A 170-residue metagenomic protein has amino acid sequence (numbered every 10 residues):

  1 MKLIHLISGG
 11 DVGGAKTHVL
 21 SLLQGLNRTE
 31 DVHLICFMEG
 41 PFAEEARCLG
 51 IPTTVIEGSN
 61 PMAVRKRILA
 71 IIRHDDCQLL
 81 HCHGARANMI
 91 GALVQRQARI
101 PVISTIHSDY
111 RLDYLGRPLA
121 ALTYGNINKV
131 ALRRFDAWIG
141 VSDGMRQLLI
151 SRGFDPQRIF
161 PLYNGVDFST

Functional and structural regions predicted by a protein language model:
M1-T170: Membrane-interface segments of envelope glycosyltransferases acting on lipid-linked substrates or membrane lipids
